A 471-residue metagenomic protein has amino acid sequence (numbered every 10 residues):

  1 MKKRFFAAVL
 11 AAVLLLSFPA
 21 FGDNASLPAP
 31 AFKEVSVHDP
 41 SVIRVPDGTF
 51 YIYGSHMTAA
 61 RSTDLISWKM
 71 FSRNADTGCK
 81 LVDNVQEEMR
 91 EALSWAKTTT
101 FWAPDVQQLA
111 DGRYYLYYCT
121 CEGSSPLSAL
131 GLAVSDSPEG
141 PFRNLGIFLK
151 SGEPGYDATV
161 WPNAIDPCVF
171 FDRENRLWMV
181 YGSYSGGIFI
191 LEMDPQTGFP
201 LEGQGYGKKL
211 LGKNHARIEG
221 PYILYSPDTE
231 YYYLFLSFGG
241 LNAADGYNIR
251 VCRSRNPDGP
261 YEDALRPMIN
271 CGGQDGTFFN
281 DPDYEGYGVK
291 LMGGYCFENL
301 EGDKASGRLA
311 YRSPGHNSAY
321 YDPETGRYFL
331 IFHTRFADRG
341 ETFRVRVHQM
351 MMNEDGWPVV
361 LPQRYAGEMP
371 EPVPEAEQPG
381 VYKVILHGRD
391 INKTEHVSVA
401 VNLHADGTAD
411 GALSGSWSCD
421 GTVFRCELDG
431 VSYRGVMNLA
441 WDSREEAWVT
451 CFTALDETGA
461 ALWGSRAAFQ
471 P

Functional and structural regions predicted by a protein language model:
M1-F5: Positively charged n-region of N-terminal signal peptides that target proteins for export
L10, L14-F18: Hydrophobic core
D23-P471: Carbohydrate-active catalytic/glycan-binding domains of CAZyme proteins, especially the secreted or lumenal ectodomains
